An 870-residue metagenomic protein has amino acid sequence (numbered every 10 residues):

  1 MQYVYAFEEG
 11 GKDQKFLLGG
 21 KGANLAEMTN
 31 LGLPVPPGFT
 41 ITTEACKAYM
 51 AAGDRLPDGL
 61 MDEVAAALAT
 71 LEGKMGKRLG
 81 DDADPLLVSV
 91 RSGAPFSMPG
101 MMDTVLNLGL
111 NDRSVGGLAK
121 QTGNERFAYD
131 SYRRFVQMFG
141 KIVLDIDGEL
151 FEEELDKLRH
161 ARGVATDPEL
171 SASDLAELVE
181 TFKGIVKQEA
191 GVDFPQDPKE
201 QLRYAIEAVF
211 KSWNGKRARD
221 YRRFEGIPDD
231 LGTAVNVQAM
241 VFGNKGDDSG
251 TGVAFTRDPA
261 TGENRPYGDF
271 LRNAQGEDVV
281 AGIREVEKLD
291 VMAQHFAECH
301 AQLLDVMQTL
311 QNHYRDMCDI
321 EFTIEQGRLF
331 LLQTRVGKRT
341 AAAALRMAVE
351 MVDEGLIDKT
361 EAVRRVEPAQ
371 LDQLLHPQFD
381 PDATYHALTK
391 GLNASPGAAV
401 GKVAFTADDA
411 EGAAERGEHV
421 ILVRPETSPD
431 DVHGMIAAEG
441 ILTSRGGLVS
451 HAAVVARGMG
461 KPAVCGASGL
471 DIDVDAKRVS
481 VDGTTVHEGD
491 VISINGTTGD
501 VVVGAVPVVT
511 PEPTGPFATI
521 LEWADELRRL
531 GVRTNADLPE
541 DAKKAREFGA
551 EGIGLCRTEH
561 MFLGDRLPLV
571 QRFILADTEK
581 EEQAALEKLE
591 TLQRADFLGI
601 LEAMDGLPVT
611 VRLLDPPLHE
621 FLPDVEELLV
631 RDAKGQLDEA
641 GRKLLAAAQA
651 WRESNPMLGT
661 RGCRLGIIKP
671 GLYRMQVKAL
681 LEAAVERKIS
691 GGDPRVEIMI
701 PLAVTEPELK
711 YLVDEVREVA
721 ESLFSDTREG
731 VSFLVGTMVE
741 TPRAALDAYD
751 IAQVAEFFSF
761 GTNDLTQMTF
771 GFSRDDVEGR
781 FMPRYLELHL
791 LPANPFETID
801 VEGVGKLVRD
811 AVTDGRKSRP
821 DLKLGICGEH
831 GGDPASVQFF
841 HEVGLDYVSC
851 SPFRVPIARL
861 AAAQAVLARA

Functional and structural regions predicted by a protein language model:
M1-A383, A414, E418-I421, S428-H433 (+11 more regions): Nucleotide/phosphate-binding sheet-loop regions of phosphoryl- and nucleotidyl-transfer enzymes
F39, S444-G446, C465-S468, C556 (+2 more regions): Short beta->alpha connector loops at strand-helix junctions that form conserved, small/polar/Pro-enriched
R91-S92, P513-G515, W523-A870: Conserved alpha/beta-domain cores
N236, A404, I421-V423, L442 (+3 more regions): Structural motif
G327, L332-T334, H487-N535, D541: C-terminal domain-closing interface element
L356-A437, D500-V501, A505-V506, F517 (+2 more regions): Protease-associated
E439-R445, A463, G825: A short, small-residue-rich loop immediately preceding and capping a beta-strand
